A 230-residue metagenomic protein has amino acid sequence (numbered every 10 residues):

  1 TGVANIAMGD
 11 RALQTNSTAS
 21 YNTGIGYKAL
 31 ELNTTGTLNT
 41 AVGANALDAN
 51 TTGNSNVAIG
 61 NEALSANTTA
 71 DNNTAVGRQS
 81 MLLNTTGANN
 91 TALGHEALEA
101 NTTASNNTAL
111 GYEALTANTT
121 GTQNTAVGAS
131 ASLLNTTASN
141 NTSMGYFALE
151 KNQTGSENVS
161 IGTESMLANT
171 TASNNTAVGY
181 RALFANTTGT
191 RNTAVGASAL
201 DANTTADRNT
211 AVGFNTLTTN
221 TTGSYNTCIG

Functional and structural regions predicted by a protein language model:
T1-G230: Glycine- and small/polar-enriched repetitive beta-structure motifs of secreted/surface proteins
